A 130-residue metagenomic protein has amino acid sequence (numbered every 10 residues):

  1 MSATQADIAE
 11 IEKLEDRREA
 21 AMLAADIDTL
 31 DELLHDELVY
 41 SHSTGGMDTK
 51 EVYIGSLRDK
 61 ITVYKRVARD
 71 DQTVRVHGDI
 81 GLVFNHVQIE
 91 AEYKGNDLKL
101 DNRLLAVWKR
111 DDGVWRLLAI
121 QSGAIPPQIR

Functional and structural regions predicted by a protein language model:
M1-L33, E37-R130: A beta-strand edge to alpha-helix "cap/lid" segment located at domain peripheries
